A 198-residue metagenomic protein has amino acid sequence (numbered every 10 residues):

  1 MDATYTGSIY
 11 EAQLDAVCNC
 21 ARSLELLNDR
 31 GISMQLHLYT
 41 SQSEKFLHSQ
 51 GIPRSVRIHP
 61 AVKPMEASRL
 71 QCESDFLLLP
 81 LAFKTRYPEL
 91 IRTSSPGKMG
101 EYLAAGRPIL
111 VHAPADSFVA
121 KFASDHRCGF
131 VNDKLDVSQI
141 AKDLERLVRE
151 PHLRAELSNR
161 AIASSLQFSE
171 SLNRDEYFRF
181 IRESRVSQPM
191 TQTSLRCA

Functional and structural regions predicted by a protein language model:
M1-L14, A21: Conserved donor-binding/catalytic core segment of Leloir-type glycosyltransferases
A12-D15, M65-R69, L77-L103, I109-K121: Nucleotide-sugar-dependent
A16-I32: Short hydrophobic signal-anchor/transmembrane segments that target glycosyltransferases and glycosylation machinery
N28-F76: Nucleotide-activated donor-binding/catalytic signature segment of Leloir-type glycosyltransferases, i.e., the conserved
P114-L144: Change "using UDP/GDP/dTDP sugars" to "using nucleotide sugars
A120, D143-A163, S187: Conserved donor-nucleotide binding/catalytic region of nucleotide-linked donor-dependent transferases
L135, Q139, H152-R182: A charged, aromatic-enriched C-terminal amphipathic alpha-helix characteristic of glycosyltransferases across folds
R146, E170-A198: C-terminal alpha-helical cap of glycosyltransferases
